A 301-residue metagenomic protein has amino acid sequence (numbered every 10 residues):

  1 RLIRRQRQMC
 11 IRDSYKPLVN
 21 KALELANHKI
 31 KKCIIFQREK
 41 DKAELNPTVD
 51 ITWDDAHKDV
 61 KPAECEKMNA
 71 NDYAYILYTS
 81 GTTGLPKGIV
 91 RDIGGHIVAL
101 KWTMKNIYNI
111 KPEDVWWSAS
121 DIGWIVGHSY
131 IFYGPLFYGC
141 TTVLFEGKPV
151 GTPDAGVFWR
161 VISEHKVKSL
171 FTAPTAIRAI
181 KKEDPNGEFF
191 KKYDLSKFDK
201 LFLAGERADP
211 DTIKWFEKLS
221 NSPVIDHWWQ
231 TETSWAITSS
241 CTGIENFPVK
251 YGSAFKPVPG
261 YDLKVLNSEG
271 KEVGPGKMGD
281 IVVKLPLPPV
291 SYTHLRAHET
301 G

Functional and structural regions predicted by a protein language model:
R1-R7, I11, H294-A297, G301: Single conserved hydrophobic/aromatic residue that forms the stacking wall/gate of nucleotide- or nucleobase-binding
R5-Q8, R12-D55, P174: Structural core segment of the AMP-binding/adenylate-forming
C33-I35, N46-Y78, L85, L100 (+2 more regions): Conserved pre-ATP/AMP-binding loop-to-beta segment of ANL
I76-I89, M104, T293: Conserved adenylation A10 loop of the ANL superfamily
I97-V115, I125-S169, K182-E188: Conserved AMP-binding/adenylation subdomain of ANL enzymes
C140, K168-T172, K181-P248, D262 (+1 more regions): Gly/Ser/Thr-rich phosphate-binding loop
S220-N221, V249, P288-R296: Conserved ANL (AMP-binding/adenylate-forming) active-site segment centered on the GW(Y/F)…HTG consensus within
K264-L285: Conserved beta-loop-beta connector loops within the AMP-binding
